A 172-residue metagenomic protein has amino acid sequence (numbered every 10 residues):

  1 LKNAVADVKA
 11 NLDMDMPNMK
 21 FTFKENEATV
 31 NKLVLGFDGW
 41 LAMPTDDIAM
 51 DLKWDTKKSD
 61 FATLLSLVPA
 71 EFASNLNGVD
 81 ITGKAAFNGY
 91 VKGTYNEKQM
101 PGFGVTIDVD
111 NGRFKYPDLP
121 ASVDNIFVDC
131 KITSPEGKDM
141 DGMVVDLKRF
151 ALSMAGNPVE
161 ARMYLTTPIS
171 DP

Functional and structural regions predicted by a protein language model:
L1-D46, K53-L64, I81-N96, V105-S170: Hydrophobic lipid-interacting interfaces of membrane-associated proteins
P69-A70: Short beta-strand and strand-turn-strand segments in soluble, beta-rich domains
A73-N77: Extracellular loop and loop/strand-boundary signature of outer-membrane beta-barrel proteins
